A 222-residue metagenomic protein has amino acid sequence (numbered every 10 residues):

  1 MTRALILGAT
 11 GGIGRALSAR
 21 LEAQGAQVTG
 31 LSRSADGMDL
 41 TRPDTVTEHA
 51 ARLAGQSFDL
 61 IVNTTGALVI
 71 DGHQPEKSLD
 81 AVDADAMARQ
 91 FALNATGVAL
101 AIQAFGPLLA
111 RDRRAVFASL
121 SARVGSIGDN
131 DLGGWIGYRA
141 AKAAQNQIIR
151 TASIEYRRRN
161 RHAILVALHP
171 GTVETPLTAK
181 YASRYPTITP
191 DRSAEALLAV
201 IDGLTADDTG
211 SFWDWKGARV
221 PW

Functional and structural regions predicted by a protein language model:
L7-R20: N-terminal Rossmann NAD(P)H-binding glycine-rich loop of SDR-like oxidoreductase domains
A19, A99, A143-I154, A194-L198: Conserved active-site helix of classical SDR/Rossmann-fold NAD(P)-dependent CH-OH oxidoreductases
L31-E48: Rossmann-fold cofactor-recognition segment
T45, R89, T96-A104: Conserved mid-core alpha-helix of short-chain dehydrogenase/reductase
V62, A118, L165-L168, T178: Hydrophobic structural elements of the Rossmann-like NAD(P)H-binding subdomain that define the short-chain
A67-D71, P75-F91, A95, R111-R159: Catalytic loop of short-chain dehydrogenase/reductase
G128-D129, N160, T172-Y181: Short beta-loop-alpha junction of Rossmann-like oxidoreductase domains
A163, A167, T175, A182-W222: C-terminal helical subdomain
